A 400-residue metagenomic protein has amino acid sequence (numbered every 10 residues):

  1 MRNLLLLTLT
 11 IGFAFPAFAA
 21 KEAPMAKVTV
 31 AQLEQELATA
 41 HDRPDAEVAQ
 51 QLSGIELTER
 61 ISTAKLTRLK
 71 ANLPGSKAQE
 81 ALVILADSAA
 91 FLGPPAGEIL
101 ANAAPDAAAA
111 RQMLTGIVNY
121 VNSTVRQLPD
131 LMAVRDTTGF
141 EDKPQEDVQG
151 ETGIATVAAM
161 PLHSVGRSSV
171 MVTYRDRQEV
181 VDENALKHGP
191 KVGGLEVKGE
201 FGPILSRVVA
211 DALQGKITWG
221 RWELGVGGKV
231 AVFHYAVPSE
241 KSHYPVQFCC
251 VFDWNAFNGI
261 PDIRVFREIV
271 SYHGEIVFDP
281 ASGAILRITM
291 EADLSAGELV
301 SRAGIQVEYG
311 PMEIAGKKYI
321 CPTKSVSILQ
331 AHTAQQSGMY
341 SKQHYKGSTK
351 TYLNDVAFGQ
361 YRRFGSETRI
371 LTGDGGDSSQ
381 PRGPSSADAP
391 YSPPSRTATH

Functional and structural regions predicted by a protein language model:
L4-P16: Bacterial N-terminal signal peptides
L9, R60-S76, G225, D355-R363: Short, solvent-exposed linear motifs at loop/edge-of-secondary-structure regions
F15-K21, P390, T399: Intrinsic disorder/low-complexity segments
F15-P16, L69, A292, G373: Residues in and immediately flanking transmembrane alpha helices
A19-A101: General marker for long, soluble alpha-helical cores
T29, V277-D279: Helix N-cap / beta->alpha transition motif
L92-H273, P280-L286, A292-I305, Y309-P322 (+1 more regions): Structured extracytoplasmic
